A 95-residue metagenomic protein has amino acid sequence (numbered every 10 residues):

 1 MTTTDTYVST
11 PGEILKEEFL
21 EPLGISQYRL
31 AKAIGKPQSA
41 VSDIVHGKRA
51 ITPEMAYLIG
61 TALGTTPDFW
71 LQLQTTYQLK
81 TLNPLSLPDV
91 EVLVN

Functional and structural regions predicted by a protein language model:
M1-I25, Q72: A short, Lys/Arg-rich alpha-helix, primarily the initiator
L20, A31, G60: The alpha-helix within a helix-turn-helix
G24-D43: Short alpha-helical DNA-recognition segment
G35, H46, T75: Residue-level detection of the helix-turn-helix DNA-binding "recognition helix"
K48-T61: Short, basic-rich loop-to-helix N-cap that marks the start of a DNA-contacting helix
L58-G60, T66, L87: Long, compositionally biased
F69-N95: Short, charged recognition helix plus adjacent turn of helix-turn-helix-like nucleic-acid-binding domains
